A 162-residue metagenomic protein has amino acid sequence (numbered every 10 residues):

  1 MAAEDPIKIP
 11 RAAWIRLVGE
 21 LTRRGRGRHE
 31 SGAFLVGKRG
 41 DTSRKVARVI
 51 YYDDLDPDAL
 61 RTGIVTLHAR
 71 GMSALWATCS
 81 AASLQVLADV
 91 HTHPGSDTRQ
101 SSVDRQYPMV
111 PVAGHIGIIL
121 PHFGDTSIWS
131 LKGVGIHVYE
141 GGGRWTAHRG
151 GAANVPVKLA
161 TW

Functional and structural regions predicted by a protein language model:
M1-V86, G95-W162: Conserved beta-strand-loop surface patch within small alpha/beta domains used for substrate/adaptor or ligand engagement
T92: Residue-level "edge-of-site" marker
